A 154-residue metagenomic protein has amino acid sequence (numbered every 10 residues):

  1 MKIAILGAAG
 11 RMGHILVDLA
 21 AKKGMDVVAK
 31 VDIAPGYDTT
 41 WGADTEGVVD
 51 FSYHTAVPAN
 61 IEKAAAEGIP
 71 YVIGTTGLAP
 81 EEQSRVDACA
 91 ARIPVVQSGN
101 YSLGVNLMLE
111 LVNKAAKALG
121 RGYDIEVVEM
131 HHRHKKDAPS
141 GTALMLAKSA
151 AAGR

Functional and structural regions predicted by a protein language model:
M1-E67: N-terminal glycine-/serine-/threonine-rich beta1-alpha1-beta2 phosphate-ribose binding loop of Rossmann-like
M1-L19, V28, A116-R154: Active-site-lining helix/loop region of Rossmann-like oxidoreductase modules
K2, V72, P94-S102, V127-R133: Short glycine-rich or small-residue beta-strand-to-loop segments that form or flank ligand, phosphate, metal/Fe-S
I15, L19, G47, A59 (+5 more regions): Alpha-helical scaffold segments in soluble metabolic enzymes
I33-G36, T76-A79, N100-Y101: Short, acidic/turn-prone active-site loops that include or flank metal/cofactor- and phosphate-binding residues
T40, S84, M108, D137-G141: Short, well-ordered secondary-structure micro-motifs
F51, G74-T75: Short, well-ordered coil/turn residues at beta-beta hairpins and beta-strand->alpha-helix junctions within
I61-E62, A66-E67, T75-V96, N106-A115: Rossmann-fold NAD(P)-binding glycine/threonine-rich loop
